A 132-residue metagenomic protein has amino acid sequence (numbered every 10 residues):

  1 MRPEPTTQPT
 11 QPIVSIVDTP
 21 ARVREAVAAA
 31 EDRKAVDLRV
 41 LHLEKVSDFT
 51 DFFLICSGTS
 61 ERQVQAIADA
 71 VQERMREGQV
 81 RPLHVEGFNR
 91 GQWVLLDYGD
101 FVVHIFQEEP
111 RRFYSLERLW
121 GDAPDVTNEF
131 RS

Functional and structural regions predicted by a protein language model:
M1-V40, E44-K45, T59-A66, E73 (+3 more regions): Long, contiguous binding/interaction regions
R39-F49, L83-D100: Glycine/charge-rich, flexible interdomain linkers and switch-proximal surface loops that mediate coupling
